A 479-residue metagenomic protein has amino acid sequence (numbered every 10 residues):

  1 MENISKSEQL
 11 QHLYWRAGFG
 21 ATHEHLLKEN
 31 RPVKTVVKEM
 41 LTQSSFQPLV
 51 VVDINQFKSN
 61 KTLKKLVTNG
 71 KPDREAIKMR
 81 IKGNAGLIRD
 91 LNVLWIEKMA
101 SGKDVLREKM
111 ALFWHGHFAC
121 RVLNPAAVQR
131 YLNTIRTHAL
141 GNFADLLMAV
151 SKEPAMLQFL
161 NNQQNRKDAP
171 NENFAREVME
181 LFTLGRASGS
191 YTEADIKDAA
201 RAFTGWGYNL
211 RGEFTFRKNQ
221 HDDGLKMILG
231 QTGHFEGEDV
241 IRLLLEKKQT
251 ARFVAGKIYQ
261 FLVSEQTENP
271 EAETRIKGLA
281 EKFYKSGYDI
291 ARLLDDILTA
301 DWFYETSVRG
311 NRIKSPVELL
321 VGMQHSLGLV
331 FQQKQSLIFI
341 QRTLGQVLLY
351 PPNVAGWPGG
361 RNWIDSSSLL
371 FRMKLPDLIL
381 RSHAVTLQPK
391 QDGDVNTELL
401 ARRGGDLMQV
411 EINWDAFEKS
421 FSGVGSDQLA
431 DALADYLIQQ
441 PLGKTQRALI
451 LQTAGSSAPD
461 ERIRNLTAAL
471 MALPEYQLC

Functional and structural regions predicted by a protein language model:
E2-K6, L10-H23, K247, A251 (+2 more regions): Flexible, low-complexity segments enriched for small/polar residues
E2-V51, K152-M156, N165, E177-E180 (+5 more regions): Cell-wall polysaccharide-cleaving catalytic domain and substrate-binding groove, primarily in peptidoglycan/chitin
N3, A85, R89, K103 (+8 more regions): Generic alpha-helical segment signature
H23-Q129, T134-R136: N-terminal accessory alpha/beta regions
L27-N30, M40-L41, A100, I135 (+7 more regions): Hydrophobic residues in alpha-helical segments
R74, L91, W95, A127-F331 (+1 more regions): Active-site substrate-binding loop specific to GH73 endo-beta-N-acetylglucosaminidase modules in bacterial autolysins
